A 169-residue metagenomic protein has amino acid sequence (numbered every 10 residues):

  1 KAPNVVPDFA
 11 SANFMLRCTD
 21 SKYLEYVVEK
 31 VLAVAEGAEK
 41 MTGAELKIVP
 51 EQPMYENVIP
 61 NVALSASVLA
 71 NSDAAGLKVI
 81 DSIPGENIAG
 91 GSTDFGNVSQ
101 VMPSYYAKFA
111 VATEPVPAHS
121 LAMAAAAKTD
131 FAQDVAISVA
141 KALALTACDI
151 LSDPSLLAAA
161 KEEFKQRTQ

Functional and structural regions predicted by a protein language model:
K1-Q169: Metal-dependent amide/peptide-bond hydrolase catalytic core, centered on the "pita-bread" metallohydrolase fold
